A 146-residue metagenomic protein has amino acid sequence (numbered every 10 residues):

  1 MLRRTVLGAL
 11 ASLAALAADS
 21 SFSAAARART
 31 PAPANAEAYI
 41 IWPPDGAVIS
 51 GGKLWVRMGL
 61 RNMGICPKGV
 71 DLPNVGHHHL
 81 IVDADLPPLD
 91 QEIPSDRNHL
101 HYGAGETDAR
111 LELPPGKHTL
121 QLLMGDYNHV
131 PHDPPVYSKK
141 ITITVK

Functional and structural regions predicted by a protein language model:
R3-L7: N-terminal export leaders
R27-G51: Short, compositionally biased P/S/T/A/G/V-rich stretches that sit at domain boundaries
G52, G76, P114-G116: A glycine-anchored, Pro-Gly-centered beta-turn/N-cap motif
G59-V70: Short amphipathic, basic-aromatic surface patches that mediate peripheral association with negatively charged
V70-H78, Y137: Short coil-to-beta strand junction motifs in C2/discoidin
P87-L89, G125-D133: Short acidic/polar inter-strand loop motif in beta-rich domains
P134-K146: Short beta-strand elements
